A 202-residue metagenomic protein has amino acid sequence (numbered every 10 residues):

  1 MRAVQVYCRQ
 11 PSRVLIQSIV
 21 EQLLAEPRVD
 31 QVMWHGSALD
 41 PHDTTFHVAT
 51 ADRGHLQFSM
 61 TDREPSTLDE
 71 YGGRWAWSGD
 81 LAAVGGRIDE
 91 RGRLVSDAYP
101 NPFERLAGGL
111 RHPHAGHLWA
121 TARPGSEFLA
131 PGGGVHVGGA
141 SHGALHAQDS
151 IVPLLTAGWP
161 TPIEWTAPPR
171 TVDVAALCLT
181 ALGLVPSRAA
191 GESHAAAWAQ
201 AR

Functional and structural regions predicted by a protein language model:
M1-W165, P169-L177: Active-site neighborhoods of enzymes that stabilize oxyanions during catalysis
M33-T50, L184-R202: Polar, surface-exposed loop/tail segments that function as active-site lids or cofactor/substrate-recognition elements
L177-V185: C-terminal alpha-helix
